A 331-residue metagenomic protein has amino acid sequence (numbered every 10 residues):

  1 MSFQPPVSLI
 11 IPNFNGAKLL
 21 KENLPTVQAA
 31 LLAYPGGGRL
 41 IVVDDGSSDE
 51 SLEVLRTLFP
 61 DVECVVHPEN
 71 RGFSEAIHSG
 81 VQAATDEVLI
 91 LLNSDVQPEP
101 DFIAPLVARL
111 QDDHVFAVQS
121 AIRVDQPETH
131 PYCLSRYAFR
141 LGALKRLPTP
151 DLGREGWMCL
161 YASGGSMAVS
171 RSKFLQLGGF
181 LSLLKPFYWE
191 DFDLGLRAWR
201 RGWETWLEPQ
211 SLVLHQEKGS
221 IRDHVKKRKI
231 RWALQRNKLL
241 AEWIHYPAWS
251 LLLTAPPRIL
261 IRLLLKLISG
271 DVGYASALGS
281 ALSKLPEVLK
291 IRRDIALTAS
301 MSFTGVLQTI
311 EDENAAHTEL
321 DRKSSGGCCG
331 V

Functional and structural regions predicted by a protein language model:
G16-L31: Short, well-formed alpha-helical segments that are part of the catalytic scaffolds of diverse glycosyltransferases
T26, D44-E53, E69: A conserved acidic beta->alpha catalytic loop
H67-A84, S94: Glycine-rich, basic loop-to-helix element that forms the pyrophosphate-binding segment of sugar-nucleotide handling
L89: Short aromatic/hydrophobic "clamp" motif used to bind/position activated sugar donors
Q97-C133: Conserved donor NDP-sugar-binding/catalytic core segment of glycosyltransferases
A138-C159: Short, flexible, basic/aromatic active-site loop/helix in glycosyltransferases
L160-G178, L183-L212: A short, conserved alpha-helix in the catalytic core of glycosyltransferases
A248-V331: Non-catalytic, C-terminal membrane-associated alpha-helical segments of glycosyltransferases
